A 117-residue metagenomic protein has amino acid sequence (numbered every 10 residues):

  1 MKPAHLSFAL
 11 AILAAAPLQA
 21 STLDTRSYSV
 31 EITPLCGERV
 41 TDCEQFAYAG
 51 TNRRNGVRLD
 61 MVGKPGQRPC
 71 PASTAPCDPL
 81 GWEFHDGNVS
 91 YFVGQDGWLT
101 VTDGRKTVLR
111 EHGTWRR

Functional and structural regions predicted by a protein language model:
M1-F8: Bacterial N-terminal signal peptides that target proteins for export
A9, A15-P17: N-terminal signal peptide c-region/cleavage motif recognized by signal peptidases
Q19-R117: Cysteine-centric segments in proteins
